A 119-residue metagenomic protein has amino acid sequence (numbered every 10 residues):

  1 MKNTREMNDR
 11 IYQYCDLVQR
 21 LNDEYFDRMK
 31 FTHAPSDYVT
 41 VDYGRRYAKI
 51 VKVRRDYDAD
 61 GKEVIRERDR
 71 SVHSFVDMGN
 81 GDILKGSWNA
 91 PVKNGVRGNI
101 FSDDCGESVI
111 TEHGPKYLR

Functional and structural regions predicted by a protein language model:
M1-A34: Short, non-transmembrane alpha-helical segments in secretory-pathway proteins
R5, E24, D58-K62, G79 (+2 more regions): Intrinsic disorder/low-complexity detector
N8-R10, L21-N22, A34, V39 (+4 more regions): A general marker of short, structured functional hotspots
D16-V18, M29, D42, V51 (+2 more regions): Generic alpha-helical secondary structure signal
A34-F75: Exposed beta-strand-loop-beta-strand "reactive/processing" segments of non-cytosolic proteins
N80-S108: A short, surface-exposed interaction/processing loop segment used at functional sites
C105-R119: Active-site-proximal segments of catalytic enzyme domains that coordinate small-molecule cofactors or metal ions
